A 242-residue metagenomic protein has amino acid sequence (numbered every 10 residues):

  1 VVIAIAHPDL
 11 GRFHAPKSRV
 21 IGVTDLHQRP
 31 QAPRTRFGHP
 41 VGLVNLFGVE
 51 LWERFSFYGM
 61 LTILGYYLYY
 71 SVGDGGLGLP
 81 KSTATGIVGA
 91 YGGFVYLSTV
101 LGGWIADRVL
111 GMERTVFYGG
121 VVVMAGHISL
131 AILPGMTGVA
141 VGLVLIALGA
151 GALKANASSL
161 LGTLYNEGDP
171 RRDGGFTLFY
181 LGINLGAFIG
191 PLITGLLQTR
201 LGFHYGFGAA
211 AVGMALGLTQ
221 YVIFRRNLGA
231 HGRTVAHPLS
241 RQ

Functional and structural regions predicted by a protein language model:
G11-V41, N45, E167, G195-Q242: Intracellular loop-helix junctions on the cytosolic face of multi-pass helical membrane proteins
T62-T83: Short amphipathic helix-loop junctions that connect adjacent transmembrane helices in Major Facilitator Superfamily/SLC
G89-I105: Central cavity-lining transmembrane alpha-helices of secondary-active solute carriers, predominantly the Major
V121-T137: C-terminal ends and interior cores of transmembrane alpha-helices in multi-pass membrane transporters/permeases
G126, T137-L153: Hydrophobic core of transmembrane alpha-helices in multi-pass small-molecule transporters, especially MFS/SLC-type
A152-N166: Intracellular juxtamembrane helix-capping segments at the cytosolic ends of symmetry-related transmembrane helices
D173-P191, Q198, G213: Glycine-rich segments within core transmembrane alpha-helices of 12-TM secondary carriers
